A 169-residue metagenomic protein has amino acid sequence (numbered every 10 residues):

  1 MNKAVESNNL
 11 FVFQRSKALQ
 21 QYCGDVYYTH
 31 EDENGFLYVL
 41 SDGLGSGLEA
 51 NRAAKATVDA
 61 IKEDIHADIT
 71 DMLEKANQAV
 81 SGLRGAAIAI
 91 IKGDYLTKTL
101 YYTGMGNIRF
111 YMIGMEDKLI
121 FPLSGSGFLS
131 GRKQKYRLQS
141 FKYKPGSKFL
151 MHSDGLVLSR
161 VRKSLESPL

Functional and structural regions predicted by a protein language model:
M1-Q21: Regulatory cytosolic signal-relay segments
V5-N9, D32-F36, Y95-T99, G114 (+1 more regions): Beta-strand-turn-beta hairpins that frame and shape the catalytic cleft of phosphate-ester-processing enzymes
F13, I120-P122: Hydrophobic residues at beta-strand termini and immediately following loops that shape nucleotide-binding pockets
Q20-F36, P122-E166: Acidic loop->beta-strand submotif enriched in PP2C/PPM serine/threonine phosphatases
S46-D64, S147-L169: Active-site-proximal, acidic helix/loop segment immediately C-terminal to a metal-coordinating Asp/Glu
E49-D117, Y136: Catalytic core of PPM/PP2C metal-dependent serine/threonine phosphatase domains
